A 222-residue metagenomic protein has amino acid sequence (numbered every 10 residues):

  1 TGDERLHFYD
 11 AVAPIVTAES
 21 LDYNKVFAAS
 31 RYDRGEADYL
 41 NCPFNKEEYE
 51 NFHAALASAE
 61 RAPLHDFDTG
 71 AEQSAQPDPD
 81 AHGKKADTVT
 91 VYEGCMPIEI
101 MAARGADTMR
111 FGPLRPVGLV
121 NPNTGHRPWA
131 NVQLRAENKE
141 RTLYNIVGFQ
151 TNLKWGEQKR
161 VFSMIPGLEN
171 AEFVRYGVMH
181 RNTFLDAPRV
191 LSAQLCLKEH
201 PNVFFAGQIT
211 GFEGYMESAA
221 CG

Functional and structural regions predicted by a protein language model:
T1-S163: Predominantly flavin-linked oxidoreductase catalytic cores and closely associated redox partners
I146-Q150, K154-F212, E217-C221: A glycine-rich dinucleotide-binding beta-alpha-beta segment and adjacent secondary-structure elements that constitute
